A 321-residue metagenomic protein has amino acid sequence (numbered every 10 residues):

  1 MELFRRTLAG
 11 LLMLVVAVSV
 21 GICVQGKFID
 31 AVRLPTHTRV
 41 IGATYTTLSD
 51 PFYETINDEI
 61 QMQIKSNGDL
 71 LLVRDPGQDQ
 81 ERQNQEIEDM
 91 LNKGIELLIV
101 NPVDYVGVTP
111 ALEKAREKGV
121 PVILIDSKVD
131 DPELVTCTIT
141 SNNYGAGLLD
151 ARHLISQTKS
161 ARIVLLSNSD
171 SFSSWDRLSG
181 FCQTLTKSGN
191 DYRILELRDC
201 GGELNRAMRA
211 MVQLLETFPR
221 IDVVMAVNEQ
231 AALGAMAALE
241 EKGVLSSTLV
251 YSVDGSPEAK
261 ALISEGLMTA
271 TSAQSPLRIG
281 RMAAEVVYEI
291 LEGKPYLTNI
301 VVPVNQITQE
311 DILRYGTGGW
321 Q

Functional and structural regions predicted by a protein language model:
M1-T38, E113-K118: Short, low-complexity disordered leader/linker segments with a strong preference for bacterial N-terminal type II
L8-L11, G21-D30, L185, R278-Q321: Hinge/cleft segment of the Venus flytrap/periplasmic-binding protein
V40-E59, Q63, N67, L72-Q85 (+6 more regions): Extracytoplasmic "Venus flytrap"
I41, I60, L148-L197, V287 (+1 more regions): An alpha-beta-alpha
F52-D69, A146-D150, S173-D191, R206 (+3 more regions): Short, solvent-exposed amphipathic alpha-helices that sit in or adjacent to ligand/effector-binding or catalytic
Q83, T138-V164, W175-D176, L204-M208 (+2 more regions): Hydrophobic alpha-helical segments within soluble ligand-binding/sensing domains
P102-A115, F181, E196, C200-K260: Hydrophobic alpha-helical
Y105-G145, S156, R162, S256-S264 (+1 more regions): Flexible loop/hinge segments that line or gate small-molecule binding clefts
